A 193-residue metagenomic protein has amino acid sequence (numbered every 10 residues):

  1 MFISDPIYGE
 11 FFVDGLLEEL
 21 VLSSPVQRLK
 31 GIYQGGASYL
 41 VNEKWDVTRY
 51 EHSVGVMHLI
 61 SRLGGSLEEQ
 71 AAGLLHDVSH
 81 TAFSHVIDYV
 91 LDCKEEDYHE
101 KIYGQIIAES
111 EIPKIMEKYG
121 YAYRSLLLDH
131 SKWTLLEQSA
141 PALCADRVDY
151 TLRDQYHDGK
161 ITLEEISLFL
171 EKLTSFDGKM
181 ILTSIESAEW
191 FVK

Functional and structural regions predicted by a protein language model:
M1-S66, Q70, S79-K193: Sequence-structural signature of the catalytic-core scaffold of metal-dependent phosphohydrolases that act on
